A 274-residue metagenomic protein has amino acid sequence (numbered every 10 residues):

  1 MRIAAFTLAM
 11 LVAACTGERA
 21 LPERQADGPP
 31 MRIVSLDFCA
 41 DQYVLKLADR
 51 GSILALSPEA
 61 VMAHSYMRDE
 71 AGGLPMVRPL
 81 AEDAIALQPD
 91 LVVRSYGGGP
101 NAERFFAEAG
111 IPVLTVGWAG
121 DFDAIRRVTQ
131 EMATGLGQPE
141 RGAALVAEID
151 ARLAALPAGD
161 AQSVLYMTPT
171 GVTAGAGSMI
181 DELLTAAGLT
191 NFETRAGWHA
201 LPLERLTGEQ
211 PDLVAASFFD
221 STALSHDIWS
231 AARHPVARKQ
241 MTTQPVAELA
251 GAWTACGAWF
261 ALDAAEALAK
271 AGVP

Functional and structural regions predicted by a protein language model:
R2-Y43, D83, A109, G135-L165 (+2 more regions): Bacterial Sec-exported substrate-binding components of ABC uptake systems
A20-L21, D41-K46, V61-Y66, M167 (+4 more regions): Short, solvent-exposed loop/turn elements at domain surfaces
R32-G97, N101-A102: A short, structured surface patch at a secondary-structure boundary
D37, Y96, W118, A196 (+3 more regions): Short secondary-structure boundary segments
P58-H64, E70-G73, T173-P202, E248: Alpha-helical, coiled-coil/dimerization segments enriched in small aliphatic residues
M76, L80-R94, A200-F219: Proline-aspartate-enriched helix->loop->beta-strand connector
N101, G117-E131, S163-M179, T222-L224: Extracytoplasmic ligand-binding site segments that recognize negatively charged/polar headgroups
D123-T134, A143, E209, F218-P274: Structured C-terminal subdomain patch of bacterial secreted/periplasmic proteins
